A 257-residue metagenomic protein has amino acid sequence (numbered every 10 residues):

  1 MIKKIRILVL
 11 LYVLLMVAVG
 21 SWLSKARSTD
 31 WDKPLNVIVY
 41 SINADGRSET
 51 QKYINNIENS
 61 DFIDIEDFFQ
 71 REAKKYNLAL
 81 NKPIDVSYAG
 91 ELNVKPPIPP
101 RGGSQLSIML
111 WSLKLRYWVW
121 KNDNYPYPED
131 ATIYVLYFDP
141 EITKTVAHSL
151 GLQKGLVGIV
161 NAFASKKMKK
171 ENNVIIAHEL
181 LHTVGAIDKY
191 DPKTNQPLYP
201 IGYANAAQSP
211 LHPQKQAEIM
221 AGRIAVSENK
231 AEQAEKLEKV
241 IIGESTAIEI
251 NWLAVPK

Functional and structural regions predicted by a protein language model:
M1-V19, S149-Q153, G158, F163-K167 (+1 more regions): Metalloprotease/metallohydrolase-associated module, dominated by Zn2+-dependent proteases
I2, R6-P126: Propeptide-to-catalytic entry region of secreted or membrane-anchored zinc metalloproteases
N43-D45, V135-T143, R223-A225: Short, flexible beta-strand-to-coil junctions
G46-D61, L152, A164-N173, H212: Extracytoplasmic/periplasmic, Sec-exported soluble proteins
G46-K52, I142-K144, S227-A231: Short, solvent-exposed loop/turn elements at domain surfaces
S60-R71, I175-T183, I219: Amphipathic alpha-helical segments that form well-ordered structural scaffolds and often line/cohere around active
D61, I65, N172-I176, Q233 (+2 more regions): Stable alpha-helical elements in mature extracytoplasmic
Y117-P192: Active-site-proximal segment of zinc-dependent metalloprotease catalytic domains
